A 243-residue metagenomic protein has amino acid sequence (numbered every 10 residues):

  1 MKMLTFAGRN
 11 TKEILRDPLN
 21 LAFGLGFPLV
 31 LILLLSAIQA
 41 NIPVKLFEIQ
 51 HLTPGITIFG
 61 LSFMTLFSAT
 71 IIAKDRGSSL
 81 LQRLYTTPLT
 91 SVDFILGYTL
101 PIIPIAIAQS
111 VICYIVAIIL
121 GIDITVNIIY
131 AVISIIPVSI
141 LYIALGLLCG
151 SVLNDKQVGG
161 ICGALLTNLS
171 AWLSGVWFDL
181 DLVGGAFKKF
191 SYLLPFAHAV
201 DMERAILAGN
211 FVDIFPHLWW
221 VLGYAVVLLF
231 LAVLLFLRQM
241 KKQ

Functional and structural regions predicted by a protein language model:
M1-F27, S78-S79: Aromatic- and glycine-rich beta-strand/loop motifs that create alpha-glucan
T5, R9-E13, S79-T86, N154 (+3 more regions): Short amphipathic alpha-helical coupling elements at transmembrane boundaries
I14, T65-L89, Q243: Transmembrane helix boundary and interhelical loop/hinge segments in multi-pass membrane proteins
I14-N41, I49-A69, A106-A108, L165-A171 (+1 more regions): Hydrophobic alpha-helical transmembrane segments of multi-pass membrane transport/permease proteins
I32-A37, Y114, I118, L147 (+5 more regions): Transmembrane alpha-helix boundary and packing residues in multipass membrane permease domains and related
I42-L46, D123, S174-L228: Membrane-interfacial helix-loop-helix junctions in multi-pass membrane proteins
S91, I95-N168, N210, I214-L222 (+1 more regions): Alpha-helical transmembrane segments and their short interhelical loops
F236-Q243: Short cytosolic juxtamembrane segments of multi-pass membrane proteins
